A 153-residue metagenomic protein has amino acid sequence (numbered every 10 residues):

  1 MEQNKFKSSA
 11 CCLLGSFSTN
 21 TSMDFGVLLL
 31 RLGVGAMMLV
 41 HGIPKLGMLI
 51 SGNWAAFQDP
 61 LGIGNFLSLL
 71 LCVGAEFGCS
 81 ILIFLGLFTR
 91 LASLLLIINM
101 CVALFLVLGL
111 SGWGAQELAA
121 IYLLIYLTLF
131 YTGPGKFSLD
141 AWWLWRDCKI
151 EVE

Functional and structural regions predicted by a protein language model:
M1-G47, F66-G74, G78, F84-E153: Extended, low-polarity transmembrane helix blocks
N53-F66: Perimembrane loop-to-helix junctions flanking transmembrane segments
